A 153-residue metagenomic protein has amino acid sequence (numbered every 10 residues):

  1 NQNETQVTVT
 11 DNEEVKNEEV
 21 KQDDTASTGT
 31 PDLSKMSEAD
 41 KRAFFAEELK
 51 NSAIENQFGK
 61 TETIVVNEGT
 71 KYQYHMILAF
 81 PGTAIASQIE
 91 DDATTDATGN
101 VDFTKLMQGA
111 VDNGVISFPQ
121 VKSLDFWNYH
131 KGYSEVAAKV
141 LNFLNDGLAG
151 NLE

Functional and structural regions predicted by a protein language model:
N1-K16: N-terminal acidic, proline/glycine-rich, low-complexity intrinsically disordered segments
N1-T5, R42-E47: Charge-rich, low-complexity terminal tails
N17-D24, D32-E38, R42-F44, N56 (+2 more regions): Short, surface-exposed, charged amphipathic helix/loop patches that serve as local interaction elements
L49-N67: Short acidic, Pro/Gly- and aromatic-enriched capping/linker segments at domain boundaries
